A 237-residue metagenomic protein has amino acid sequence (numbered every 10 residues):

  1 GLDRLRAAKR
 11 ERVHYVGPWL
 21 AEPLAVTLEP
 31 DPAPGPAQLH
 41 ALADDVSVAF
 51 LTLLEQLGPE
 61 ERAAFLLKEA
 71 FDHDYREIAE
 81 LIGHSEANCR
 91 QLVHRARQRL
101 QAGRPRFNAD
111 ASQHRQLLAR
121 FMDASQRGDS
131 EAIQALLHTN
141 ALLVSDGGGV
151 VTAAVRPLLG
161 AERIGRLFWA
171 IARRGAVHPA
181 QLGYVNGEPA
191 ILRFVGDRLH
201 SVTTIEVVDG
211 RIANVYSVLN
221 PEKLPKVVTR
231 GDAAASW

Functional and structural regions predicted by a protein language model:
G1-D123, D129-S130, L136: Active-site-adjacent scaffolding segments
F121, I133, A141, G210: Hydrophobic pocket/interface hotspot
T139-A180: A solvent-exposed, acidic/Ser-Thr-rich amphipathic alpha-helical stretch
A180-Q181, T203: Residue-level detector of beta-strand structural context in well-folded domains
E188-R211, Y216-L219: Exposed beta-sheet edge and beta->alpha loop/turn motif
V218-W237: Low-complexity, intrinsically disordered terminal/linker segments enriched in charged and Gly/Pro repeats
